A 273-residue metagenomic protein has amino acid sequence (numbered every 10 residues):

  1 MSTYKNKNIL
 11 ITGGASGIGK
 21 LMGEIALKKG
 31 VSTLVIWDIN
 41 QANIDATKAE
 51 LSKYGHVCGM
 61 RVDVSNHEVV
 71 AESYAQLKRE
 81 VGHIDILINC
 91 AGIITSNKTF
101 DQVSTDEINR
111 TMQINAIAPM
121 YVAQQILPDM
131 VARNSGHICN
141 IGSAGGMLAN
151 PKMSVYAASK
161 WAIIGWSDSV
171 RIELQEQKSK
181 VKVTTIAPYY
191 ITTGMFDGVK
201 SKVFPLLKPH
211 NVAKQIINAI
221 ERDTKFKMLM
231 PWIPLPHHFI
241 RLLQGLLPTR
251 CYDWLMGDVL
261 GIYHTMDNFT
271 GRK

Functional and structural regions predicted by a protein language model:
S2-L34: Canonical Rossmann dinucleotide-binding motif of NAD(H)/NADP(H)-dependent dehydrogenases/reductases, specifically
V31-A46: Conserved glycine-rich Rossmann-like NAD(P)H-binding loop of the short-chain dehydrogenase/reductase
Q41-A42, R61-E72, T105: The beta1-alpha1 cofactor-binding region of Rossmann-like NAD(H)/NADP(H)-dependent oxidoreductases
K98-F100, S104-N109: Substrate-binding pocket helix/loop in short-chain dehydrogenase/reductase
A123, S159: Active-site helix of classical SDR
S143: Residue(s) in the substrate-gating loop at a strand-loop-helix junction that position the organic substrate next
T185, S201-R241: C-terminal helical subdomain
